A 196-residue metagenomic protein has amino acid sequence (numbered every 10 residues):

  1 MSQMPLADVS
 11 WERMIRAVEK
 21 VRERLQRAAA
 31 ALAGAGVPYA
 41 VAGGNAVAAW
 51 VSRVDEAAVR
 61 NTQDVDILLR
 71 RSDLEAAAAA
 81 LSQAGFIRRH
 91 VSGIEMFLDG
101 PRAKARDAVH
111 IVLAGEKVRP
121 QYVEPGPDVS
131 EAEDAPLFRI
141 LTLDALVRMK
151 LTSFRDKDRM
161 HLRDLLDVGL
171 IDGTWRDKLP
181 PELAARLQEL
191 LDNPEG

Functional and structural regions predicted by a protein language model:
M1-G196: Compositionally biased terminal segments of proteins
